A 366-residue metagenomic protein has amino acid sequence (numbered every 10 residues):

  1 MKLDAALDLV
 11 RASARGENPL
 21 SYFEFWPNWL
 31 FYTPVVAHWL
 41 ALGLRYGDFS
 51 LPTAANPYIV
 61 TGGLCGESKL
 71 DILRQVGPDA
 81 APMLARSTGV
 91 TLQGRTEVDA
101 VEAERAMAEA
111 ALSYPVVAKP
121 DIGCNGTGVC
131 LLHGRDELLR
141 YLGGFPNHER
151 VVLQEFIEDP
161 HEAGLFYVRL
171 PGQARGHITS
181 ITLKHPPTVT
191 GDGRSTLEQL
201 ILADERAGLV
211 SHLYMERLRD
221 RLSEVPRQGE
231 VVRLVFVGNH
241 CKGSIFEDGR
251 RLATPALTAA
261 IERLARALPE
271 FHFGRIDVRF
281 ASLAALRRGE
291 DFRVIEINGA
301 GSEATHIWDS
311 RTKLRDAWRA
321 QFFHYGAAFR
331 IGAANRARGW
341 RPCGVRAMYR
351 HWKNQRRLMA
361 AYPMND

Functional and structural regions predicted by a protein language model:
K2-P115, C124: Conserved N-proximal alpha/beta basic substrate-recognition cap immediately N-terminal to, or forming the N-lobe
A5, A281-D366: C-terminal active-site "lid" helix and adjoining low-complexity regulatory extension at the edge of ATP-using catalytic
I59-V60, G128, D248-G249: Short, contiguous strand/loop micro-motifs
S68-E216, T254-T258: Active-site nucleotide/adenylate-binding loops and adjacent lid/helix of ATP-dependent enzymes
S87, L165, V278, I297-G299: A structural signal for short, well-ordered beta-strand segments
P160-E162, P171-H177, E270-F273, R287-F292 (+1 more regions): Coil-to-beta-strand transition motifs
L200-R288, N335-M364: A long amphipathic alpha-helix within ATP-dependent nucleotide-binding catalytic cores
